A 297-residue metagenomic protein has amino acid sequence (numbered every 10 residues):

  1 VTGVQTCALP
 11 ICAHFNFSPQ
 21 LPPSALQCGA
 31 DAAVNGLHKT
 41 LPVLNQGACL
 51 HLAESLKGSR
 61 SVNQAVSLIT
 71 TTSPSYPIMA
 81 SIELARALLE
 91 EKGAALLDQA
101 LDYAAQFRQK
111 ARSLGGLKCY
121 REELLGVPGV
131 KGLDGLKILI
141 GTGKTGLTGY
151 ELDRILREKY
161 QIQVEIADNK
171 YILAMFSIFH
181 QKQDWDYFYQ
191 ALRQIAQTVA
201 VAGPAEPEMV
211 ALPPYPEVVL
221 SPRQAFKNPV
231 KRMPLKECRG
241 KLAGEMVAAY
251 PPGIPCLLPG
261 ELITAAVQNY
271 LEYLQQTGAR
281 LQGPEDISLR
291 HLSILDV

Functional and structural regions predicted by a protein language model:
V1, F17-S18: Active-site core of PLP-dependent enzymes with the aminotransferase class I/II
T2-L9: Short, small-residue-biased leader/transition segments that mark boundaries at the very start of proteins
F15, P23, H38-K39, L68-S75 (+5 more regions): Hydrophobic alpha-helical scaffolding
S24-N63, T70-S81: Active-site PLP attachment segment
Q27, C49, S59, N63 (+7 more regions): Predominant activation on well-ordered alpha-helical scaffold segments within soluble catalytic domains
R86, E90-G126: Conserved PLP-dependent catalytic core of the aminotransferase class-I/II
R112-G283: Conserved C-terminal alpha-helix-loop-beta "cap" of PLP-dependent enzymes that closes/shapes the active-site mouth
R280-V297: Charge-dense polyanion-binding interfaces
